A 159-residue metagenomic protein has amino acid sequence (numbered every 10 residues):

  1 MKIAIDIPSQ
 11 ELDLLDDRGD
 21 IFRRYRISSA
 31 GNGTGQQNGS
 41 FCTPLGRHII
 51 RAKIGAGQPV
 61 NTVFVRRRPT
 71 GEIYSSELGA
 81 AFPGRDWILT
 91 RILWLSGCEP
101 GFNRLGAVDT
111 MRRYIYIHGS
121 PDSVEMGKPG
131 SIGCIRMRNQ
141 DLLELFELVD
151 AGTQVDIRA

Functional and structural regions predicted by a protein language model:
M1, R26-S40, E72-G79: N-terminal post-signal-peptidase region of extra-cytosolic proteins
M1-G33: A structural motif detector for short, solvent-exposed N-terminal "entry" segments of globular domains
A4, D13, I49, I92-W94 (+1 more regions): Soluble periplasmic/extracytoplasmic beta-strand elements of cell-envelope proteins
I7-S9, F22, L45, I88-T90 (+1 more regions): Extracytoplasmic
R24-R26, R47, Y114, Q154: Well-ordered beta-strand positions in beta-sheet-rich domains
G35-K53: Short, surface-exposed secondary-structure junctions/capping segments
G35-Q36, Q58-N61: Short, solvent-exposed loop/turn elements at domain surfaces
V60-A159: Exported/periplasmic cell-wall-interacting domains
